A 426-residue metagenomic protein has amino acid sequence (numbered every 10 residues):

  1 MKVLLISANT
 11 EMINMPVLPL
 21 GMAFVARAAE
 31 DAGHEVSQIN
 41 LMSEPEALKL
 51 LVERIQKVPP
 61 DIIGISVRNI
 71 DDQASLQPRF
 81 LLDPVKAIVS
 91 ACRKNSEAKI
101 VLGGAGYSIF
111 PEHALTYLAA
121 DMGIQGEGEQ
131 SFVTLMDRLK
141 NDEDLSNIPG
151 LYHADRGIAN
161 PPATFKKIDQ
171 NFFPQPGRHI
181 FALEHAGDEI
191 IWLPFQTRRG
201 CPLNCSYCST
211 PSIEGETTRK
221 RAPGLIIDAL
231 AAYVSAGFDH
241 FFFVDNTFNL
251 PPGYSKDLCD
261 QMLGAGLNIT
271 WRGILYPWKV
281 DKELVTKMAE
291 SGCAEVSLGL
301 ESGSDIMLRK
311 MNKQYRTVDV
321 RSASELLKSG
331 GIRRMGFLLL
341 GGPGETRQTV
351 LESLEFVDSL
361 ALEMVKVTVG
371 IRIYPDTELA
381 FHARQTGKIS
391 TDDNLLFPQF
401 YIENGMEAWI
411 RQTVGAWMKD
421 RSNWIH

Functional and structural regions predicted by a protein language model:
M1-L230, S235-A236: Acidic, low-complexity intrinsically disordered segments
K2-T10, Y152-D155, R333, Q348-H426: C-terminal accessory regions of radical SAM enzymes
V3, I100, I148-P149, F241 (+4 more regions): Hydrophobic/aromatic residues located in beta-strands of well-ordered beta-sheets within soluble catalytic
M12-I13, N69-S75, P111-E112, L203 (+7 more regions): Flexible glycine/acidic-rich beta-alpha junction loops that bind and position SAM and/or redox cofactors in anaerobic
S43-E44, Y276, G303-N312, S324-T349 (+2 more regions): Conserved strand-turn element in the central/C-terminal portion of the radical SAM core barrel that lines
G64-V67, G128, V285-G303, V365-I371: Non-cysteine beta-strand/loop elements that form the S-adenosyl-L-methionine
P111-Y117, L284, G344-D358: Catalytic cores of alpha/beta
N171-F337, E355: Radical SAM [4Fe-4S] cluster-binding motif and immediate context
